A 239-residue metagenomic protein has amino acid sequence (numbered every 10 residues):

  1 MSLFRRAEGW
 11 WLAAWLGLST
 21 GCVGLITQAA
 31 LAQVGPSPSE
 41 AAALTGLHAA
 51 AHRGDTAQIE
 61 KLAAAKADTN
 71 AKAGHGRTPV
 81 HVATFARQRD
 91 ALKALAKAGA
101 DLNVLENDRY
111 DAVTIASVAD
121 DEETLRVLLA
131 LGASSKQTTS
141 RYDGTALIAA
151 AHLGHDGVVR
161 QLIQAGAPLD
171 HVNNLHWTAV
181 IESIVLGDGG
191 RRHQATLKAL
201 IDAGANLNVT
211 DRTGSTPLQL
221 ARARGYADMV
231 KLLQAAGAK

Functional and structural regions predicted by a protein language model:
W11-G24: Bacterial N-terminal signal peptides
C22-A65, G74-R77, A235, K239: Intrinsically disordered, low-complexity regulatory segments in ankyrin-centric signaling systems
E40, A73, E106, T139-S140 (+2 more regions): Ankyrin repeat boundary/linker residues
A43, G76, R109, Y142-D143 (+2 more regions): Start-of-repeat signature of ankyrin repeats
A49-G54, V82-Q88, I115-D121, A149-H155 (+2 more regions): Ankyrin repeat A-helix N-terminal signature
D55-A63, Q88-A96, D121-A130, H155-I163 (+2 more regions): Ankyrin repeat structural motif
T69, L102, S135-K136, L169 (+1 more regions): Ankyrin-repeat inter-repeat connecting loop/turn
N208-K239: Leucine-rich solenoid repeat scaffolds
